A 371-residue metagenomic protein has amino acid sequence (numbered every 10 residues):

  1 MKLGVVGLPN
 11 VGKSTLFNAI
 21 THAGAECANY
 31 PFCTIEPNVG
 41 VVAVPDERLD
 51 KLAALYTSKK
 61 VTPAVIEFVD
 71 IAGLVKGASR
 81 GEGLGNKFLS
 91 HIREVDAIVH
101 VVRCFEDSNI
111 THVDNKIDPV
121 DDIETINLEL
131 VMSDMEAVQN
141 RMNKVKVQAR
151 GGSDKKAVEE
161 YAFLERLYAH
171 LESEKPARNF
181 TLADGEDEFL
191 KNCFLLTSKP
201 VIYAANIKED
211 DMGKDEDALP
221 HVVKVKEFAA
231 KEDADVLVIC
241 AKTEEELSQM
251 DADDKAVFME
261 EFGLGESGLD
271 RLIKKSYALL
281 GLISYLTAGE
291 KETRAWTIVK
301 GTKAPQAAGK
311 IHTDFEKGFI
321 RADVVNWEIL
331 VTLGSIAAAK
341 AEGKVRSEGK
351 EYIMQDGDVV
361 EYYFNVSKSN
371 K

Functional and structural regions predicted by a protein language model:
M1-T111, V120, N140, V145: Conserved G1/Walker A P-loop phosphate-binding module
K2-V6, V11, F17, K144-I353 (+1 more regions): C-terminal-of-GTPase-core extension/linker across diverse P-loop GTPases
F32, D46-L49, T62-F68, E82-V95 (+9 more regions): Amphipathic alpha-helical transducer elements in NTP-driven molecular machines
V42, L74-S79, N115-D118, E124-L130 (+3 more regions): Flexible beta-alpha connector loops of hexameric P-loop NTPases
E94, Q355-D356: Short, flexible surface segments
A97-H100, F105-S133, A137-N140, S198 (+3 more regions): Switch/coupling subdomain of P-loop NTPase systems
S367-K371: Short, Lys/Arg- and Gly-enriched loop/turn segments at beta-strand edges
